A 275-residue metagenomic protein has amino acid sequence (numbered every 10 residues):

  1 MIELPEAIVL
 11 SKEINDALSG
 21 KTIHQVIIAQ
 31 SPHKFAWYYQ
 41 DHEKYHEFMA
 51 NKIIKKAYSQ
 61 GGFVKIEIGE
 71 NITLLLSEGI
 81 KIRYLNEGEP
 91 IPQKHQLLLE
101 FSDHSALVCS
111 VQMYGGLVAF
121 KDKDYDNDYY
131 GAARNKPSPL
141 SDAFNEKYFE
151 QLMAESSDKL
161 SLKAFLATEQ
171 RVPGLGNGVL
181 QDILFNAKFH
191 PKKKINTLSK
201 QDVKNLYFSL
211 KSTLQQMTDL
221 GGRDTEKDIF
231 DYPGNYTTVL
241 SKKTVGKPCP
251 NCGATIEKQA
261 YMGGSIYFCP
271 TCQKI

Functional and structural regions predicted by a protein language model:
M1-F120, N127: Gly/Gly-Pro- and Ser/Thr-rich, intrinsically disordered tail segments characteristic of DNA damage-repair and tolerance
I2, E6, S141, D202: Catalytic cores of large soluble enzymes that bind and process phosphate-bearing ligands
G20, N51, G61, I82 (+6 more regions): Glycine-centered flexibility motif
T22-K44, I53, Y58, E150-I275: Basic, nucleic-acid-binding surfaces and adjacent catalytic neighborhoods in DNA/RNA-processing proteins
E70, L74-G174, V179-N186: Phosphate/anion-contacting hairpin/loop surfaces
